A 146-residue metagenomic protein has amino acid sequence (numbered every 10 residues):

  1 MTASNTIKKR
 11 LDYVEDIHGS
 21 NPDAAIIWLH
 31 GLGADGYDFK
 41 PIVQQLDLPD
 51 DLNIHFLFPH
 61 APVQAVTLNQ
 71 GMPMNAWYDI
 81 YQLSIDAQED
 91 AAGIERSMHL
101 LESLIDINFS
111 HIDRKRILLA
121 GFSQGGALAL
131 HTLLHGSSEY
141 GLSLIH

Functional and structural regions predicted by a protein language model:
N5-R116: Serine-hydrolase catalytic machinery in alpha/beta-hydrolase-like enzymes
D38-K40, L128, T132: Residue-level recognition of conserved structural "scaffold" positions that shape functional pockets and channels
G121-G125, A129: Gly/Ala-rich beta-loop-alpha elbow adjacent to hydrolase catalytic centers
H131-G141: Conserved hydrolase catalytic core segment
I145-H146: Conserved small/polar residues in nucleotide/adenosyl-binding loops
